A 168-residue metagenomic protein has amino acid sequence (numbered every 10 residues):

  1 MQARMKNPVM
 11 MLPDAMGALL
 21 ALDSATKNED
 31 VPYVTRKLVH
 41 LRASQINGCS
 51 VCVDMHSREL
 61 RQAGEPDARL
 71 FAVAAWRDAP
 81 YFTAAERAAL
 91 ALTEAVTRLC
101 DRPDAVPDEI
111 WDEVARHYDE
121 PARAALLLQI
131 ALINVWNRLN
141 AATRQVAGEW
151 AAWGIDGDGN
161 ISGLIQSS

Functional and structural regions predicted by a protein language model:
M1-S168: Hydrophobic alpha-helical segments
